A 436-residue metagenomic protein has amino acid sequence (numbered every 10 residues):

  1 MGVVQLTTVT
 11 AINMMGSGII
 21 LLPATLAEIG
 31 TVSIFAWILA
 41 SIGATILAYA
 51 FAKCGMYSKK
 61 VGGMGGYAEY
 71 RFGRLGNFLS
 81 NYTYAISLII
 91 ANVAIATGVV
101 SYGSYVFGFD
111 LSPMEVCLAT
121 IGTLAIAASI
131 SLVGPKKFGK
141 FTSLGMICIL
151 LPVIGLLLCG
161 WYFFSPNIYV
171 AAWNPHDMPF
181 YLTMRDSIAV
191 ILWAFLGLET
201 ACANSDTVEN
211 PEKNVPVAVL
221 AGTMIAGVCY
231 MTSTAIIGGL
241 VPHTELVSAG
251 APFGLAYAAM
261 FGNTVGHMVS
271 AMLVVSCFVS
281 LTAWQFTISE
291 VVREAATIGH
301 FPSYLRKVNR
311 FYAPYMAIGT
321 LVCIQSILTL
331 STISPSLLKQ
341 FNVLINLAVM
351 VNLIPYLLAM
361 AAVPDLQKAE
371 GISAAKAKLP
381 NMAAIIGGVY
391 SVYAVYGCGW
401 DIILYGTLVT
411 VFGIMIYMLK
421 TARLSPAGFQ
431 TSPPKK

Functional and structural regions predicted by a protein language model:
M1-A24, E28-I29, T45-Y49, V61 (+4 more regions): Membrane-interface "cap" regions at the ends of multi-pass membrane proteins
I19-L111, G222-T232, L404-M415: Extracellular loop-to-transmembrane helix junctions
I20, T83-G98, F195, T200-V208 (+2 more regions): Membrane-helix boundary/coupling elements in multi-pass transport proteins
A24-T31, S101, Y105-V116, K136-M146 (+4 more regions): Transmembrane helix-loop boundary segments of multi-pass membrane transporters
M64-E69, G73, Y105-F109, L220-T282 (+1 more regions): TM-loop-TM module centered on a large, flexible mid-protein loop between adjacent transmembrane helices in multi-pass
G103, M114-P166, M178, V219-M224 (+3 more regions): Membrane-interface loop-to-helix entry segments
G108-E115, S143-S270, I402-Y405: Helix-loop-helix junctions that connect adjacent transmembrane segments in multi-pass membrane transporters
N352, A361-D365, K378-K436: A generic transmembrane alpha-helix motif of multi-pass inner-membrane proteins
